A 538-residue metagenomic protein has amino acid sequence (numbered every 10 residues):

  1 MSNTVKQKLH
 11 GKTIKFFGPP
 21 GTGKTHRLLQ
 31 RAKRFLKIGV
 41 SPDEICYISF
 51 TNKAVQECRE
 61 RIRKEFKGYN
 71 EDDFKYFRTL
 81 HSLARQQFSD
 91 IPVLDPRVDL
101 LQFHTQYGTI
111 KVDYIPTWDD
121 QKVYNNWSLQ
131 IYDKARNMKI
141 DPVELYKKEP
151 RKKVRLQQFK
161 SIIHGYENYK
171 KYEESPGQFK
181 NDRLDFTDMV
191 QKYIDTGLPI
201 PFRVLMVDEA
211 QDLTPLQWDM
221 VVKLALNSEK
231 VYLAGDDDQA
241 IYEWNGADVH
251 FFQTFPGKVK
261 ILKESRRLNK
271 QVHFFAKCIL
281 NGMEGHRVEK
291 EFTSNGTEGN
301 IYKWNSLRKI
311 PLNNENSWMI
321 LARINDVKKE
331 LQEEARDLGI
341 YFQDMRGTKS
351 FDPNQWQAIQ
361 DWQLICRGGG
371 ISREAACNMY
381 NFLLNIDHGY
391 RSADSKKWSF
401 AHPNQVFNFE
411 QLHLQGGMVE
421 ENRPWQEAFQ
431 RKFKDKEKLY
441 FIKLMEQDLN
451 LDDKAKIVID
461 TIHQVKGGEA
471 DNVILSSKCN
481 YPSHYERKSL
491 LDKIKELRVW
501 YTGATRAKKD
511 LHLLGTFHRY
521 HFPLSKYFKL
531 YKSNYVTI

Functional and structural regions predicted by a protein language model:
M1-P19, H26-R27, E44, Y114-M206 (+3 more regions): Accessory N-terminal region flanking or inserted into the helicase ATPase core in nucleic-acid motor proteins
M1-V93, K277, V465, T505: P-loop NTPase Walker
P19-T22, F50-K53, Q211-T297, M319-D337 (+6 more regions): Conserved helicase motor core of SF1/SF2 NTP-dependent helicases
T22, N52, S82, K270-H273 (+1 more regions): Core RecA-like ATPase module of SF1/SF2 helicases and allied nucleic-acid translocases
E44-Y132, L338, Q343-F351: Conserved P-loop NTPase-based nucleic-acid remodeling module centered on helicase motor cores
Y76-T79, L184-M189, A455-H463: Conserved two-lobed SF2 helicase motor
N300-N316: Conserved interdomain hinge at the start of the Helicase C-terminal
L491, V499-A504, K508-I538: Helicase C-terminal subdomain and adjacent C-terminal extension
